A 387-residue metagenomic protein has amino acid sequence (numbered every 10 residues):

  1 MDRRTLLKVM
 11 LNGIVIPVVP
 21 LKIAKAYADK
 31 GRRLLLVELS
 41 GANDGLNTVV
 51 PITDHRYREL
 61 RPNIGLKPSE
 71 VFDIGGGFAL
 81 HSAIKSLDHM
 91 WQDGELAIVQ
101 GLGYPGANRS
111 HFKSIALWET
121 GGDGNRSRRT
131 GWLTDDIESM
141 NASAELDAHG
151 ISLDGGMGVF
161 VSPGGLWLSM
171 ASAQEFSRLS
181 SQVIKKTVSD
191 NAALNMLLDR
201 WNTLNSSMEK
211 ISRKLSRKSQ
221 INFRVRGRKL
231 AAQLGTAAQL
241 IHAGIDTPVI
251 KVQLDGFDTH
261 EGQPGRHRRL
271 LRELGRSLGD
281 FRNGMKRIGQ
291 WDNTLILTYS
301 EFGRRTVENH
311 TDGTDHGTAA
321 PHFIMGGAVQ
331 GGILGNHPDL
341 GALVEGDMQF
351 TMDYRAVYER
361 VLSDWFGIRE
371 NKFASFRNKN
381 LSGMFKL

Functional and structural regions predicted by a protein language model:
M1-I288, V307, P321-L387: Feature for exported/extracytoplasmic and membrane-associated proteins, marking the mature portion
W291: Conserved H-loop
L295-F302: Acidic/histidine-rich, metal-coordinating catalytic segments
R304-T311: Basic/polar, cationic surfaces and motifs that engage anionic cell-wall and phosphate/carboxylate ligands
T311-H322: C-terminal, helix-dominated tail/subdomain
